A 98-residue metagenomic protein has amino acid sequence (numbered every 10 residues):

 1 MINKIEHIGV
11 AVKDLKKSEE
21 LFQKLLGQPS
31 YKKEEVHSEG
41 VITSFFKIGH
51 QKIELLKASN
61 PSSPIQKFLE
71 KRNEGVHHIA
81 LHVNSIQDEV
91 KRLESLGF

Functional and structural regions predicted by a protein language model:
I2, V10-K52, S59, E89 (+1 more regions): Core segments of cupin and vicinal oxygen chelate
I5-K13, S44-K47, Q66-R92: Vicinal oxygen chelate
S62-P64: Serine-centered coil/turn micro-motif
